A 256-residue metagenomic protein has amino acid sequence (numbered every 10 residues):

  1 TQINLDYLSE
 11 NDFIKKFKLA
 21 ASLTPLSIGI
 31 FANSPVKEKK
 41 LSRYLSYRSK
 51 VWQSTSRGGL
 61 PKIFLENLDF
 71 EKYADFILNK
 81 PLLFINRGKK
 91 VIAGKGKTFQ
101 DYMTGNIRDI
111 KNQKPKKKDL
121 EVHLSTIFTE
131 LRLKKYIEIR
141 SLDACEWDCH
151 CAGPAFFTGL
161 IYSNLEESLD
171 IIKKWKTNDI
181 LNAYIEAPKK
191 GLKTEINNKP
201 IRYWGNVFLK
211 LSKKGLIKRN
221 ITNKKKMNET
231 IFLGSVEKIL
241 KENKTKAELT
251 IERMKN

Functional and structural regions predicted by a protein language model:
T1-R132: Loop-rich catalytic cores of soluble enzymes, especially ATP-dependent carboxylate-amine ligases and other
N4, R140, I239: Residues in well-ordered beta-strands of folded domains
K15, S22, G29, D75-N79 (+8 more regions): Charged/polar, solvent-exposed surface patches and flexible loops
K16, D69, K95, K116-H123 (+7 more regions): Alpha-helical structural motif
S27-S34, F84, I127, L131 (+4 more regions): Short secondary-structure junctions and interdomain/linker hinges
L131, Y136-N223: Substrate-recognition/cap regions that form aromatic- and gly/pro-loop-enriched pockets for small-molecule ligands
N206-N256: C-terminal regions of mature proteins
